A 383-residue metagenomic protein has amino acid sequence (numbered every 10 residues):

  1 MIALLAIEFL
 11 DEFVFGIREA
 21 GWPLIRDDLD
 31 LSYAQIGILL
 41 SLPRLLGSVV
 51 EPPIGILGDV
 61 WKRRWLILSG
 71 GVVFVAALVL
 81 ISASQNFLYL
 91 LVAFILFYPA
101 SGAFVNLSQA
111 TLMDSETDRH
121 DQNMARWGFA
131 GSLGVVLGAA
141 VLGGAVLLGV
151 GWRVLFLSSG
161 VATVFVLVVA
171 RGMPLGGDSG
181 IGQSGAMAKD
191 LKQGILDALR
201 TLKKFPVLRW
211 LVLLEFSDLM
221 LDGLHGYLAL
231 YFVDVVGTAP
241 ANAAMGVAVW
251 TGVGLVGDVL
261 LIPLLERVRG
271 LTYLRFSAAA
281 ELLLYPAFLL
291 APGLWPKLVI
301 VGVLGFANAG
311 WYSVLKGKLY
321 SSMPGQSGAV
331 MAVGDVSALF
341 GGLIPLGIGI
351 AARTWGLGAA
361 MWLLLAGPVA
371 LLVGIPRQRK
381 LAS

Functional and structural regions predicted by a protein language model:
G16, R44-P52, V136, T251-V259 (+1 more regions): Residue-level signature of mid-helix packing/kink "hotspots" within the transmembrane helices of 12-pass Major
R18-E19, P206-A248: Extracytoplasmic gate region of multi-pass secondary transporters
V49-Q85: Conserved MFS/SLC helix-loop-helix module at the cytosolic interface between two early adjacent transmembrane helices
V50-K62, G257-R269, A352: Helix-to-loop junctions at the C-terminal end of transmembrane segments in multipass secondary transporters
A93-A130: Cytoplasmic helix-loop-helix junction between adjacent transmembrane helices in 12-TM secondary transporters
A103-E116, A309-M323: Intracellular juxtamembrane helix-capping segments at the cytosolic ends of symmetry-related transmembrane helices
W127-L175: Helix-loop-helix hairpin linking two adjacent transmembrane segments in secondary transporters
D178-W210: Juxtamembrane intracellular "pre-TM" segments in multi-pass secondary transporters
